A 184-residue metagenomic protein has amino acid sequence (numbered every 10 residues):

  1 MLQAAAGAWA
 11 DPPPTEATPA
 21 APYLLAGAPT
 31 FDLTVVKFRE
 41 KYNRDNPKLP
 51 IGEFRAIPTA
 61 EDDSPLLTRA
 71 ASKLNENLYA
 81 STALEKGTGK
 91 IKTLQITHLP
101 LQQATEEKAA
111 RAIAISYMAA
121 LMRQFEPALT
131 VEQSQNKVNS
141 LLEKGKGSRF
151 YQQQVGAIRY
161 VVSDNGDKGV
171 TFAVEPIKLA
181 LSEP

Functional and structural regions predicted by a protein language model:
M1-L2: Sec-dependent N-terminal signal peptides
W9-L67, K92: Short helix/turn-capping signatures at newly exposed starts of structured segments
N46-G87, P127-N165: A cross-family detector of function-defining hotspots
A80-E143: Long, charged/polar, surface-exposed segments that mediate recognition or autoinhibition
G89-K92, G166-V170: Residues at beta-strand starts and edge strands
T93-Q95, Q152, R159-V161, T171-A173: Ser/Thr- (and often Asn-) enriched beta-sheet segments in non-cytosolic proteins
K168-P184: Short, low-complexity, Pro/Ser/Thr/Gly-rich segments in the mature regions of secreted, periplasmic
